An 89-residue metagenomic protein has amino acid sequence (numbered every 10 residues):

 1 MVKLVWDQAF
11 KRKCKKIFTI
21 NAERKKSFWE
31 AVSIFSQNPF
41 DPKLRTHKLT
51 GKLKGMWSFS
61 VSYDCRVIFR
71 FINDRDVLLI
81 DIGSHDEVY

Functional and structural regions predicted by a protein language model:
M1-S58, Y63-C65, I72-I80, D86-Y89: Basic, Lys/Arg-enriched alpha-helical interface segments
